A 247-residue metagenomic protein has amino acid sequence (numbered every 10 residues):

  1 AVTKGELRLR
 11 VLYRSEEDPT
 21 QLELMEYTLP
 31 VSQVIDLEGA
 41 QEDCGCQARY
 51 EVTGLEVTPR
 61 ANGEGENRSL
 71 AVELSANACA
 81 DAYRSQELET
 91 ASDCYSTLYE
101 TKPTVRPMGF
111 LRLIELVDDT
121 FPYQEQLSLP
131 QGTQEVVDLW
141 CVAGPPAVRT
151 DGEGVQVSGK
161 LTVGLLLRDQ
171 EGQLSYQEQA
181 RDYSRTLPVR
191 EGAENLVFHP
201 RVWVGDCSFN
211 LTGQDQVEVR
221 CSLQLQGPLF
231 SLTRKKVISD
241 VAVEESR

Functional and structural regions predicted by a protein language model:
A1-R247: Viral structural modules
